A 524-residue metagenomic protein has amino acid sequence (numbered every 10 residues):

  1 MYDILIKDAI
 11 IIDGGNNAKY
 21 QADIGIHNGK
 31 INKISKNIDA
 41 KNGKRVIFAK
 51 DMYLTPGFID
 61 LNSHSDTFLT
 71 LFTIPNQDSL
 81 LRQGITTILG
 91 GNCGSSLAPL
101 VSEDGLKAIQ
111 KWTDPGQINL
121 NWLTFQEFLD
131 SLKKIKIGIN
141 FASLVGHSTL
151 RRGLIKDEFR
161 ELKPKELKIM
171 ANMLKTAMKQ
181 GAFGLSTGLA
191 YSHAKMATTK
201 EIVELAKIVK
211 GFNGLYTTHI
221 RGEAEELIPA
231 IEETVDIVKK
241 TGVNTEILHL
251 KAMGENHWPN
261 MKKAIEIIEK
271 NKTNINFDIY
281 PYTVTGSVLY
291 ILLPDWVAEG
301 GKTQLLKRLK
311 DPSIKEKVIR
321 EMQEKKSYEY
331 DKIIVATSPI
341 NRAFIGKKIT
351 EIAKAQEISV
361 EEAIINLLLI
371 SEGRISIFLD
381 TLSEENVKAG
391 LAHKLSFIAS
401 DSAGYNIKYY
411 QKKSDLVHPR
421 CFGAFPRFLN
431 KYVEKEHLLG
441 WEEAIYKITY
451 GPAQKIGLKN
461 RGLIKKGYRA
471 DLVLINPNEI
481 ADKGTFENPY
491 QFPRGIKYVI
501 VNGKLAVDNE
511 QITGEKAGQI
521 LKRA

Functional and structural regions predicted by a protein language model:
M1-L5, I10-G57, I74, D482: Histidine-rich, glycine-flanked metal-binding segment
A9, G29, D51, N62 (+12 more regions): Divalent metal-coordination and catalytic microenvironments
I11-D23, I375-L382, N386-V387, E436-I445 (+1 more regions): Acidic, glycine-enriched loop/beta-strand segments at the rims of small-molecule binding/catalytic pockets
Y53-Q77: Di-metal (Zn2+ and/or Mg2+/Mn2+) metal-binding site signature of metallo-dependent hydrolases with the MBL/beta-CASP
L71-F183, N271-T273: Divalent-metal coordination cores built from histidine and acidic residues
L132, G138-N140, L144-P164, M170-Y191 (+3 more regions): Active-site neighborhoods of metal-dependent hydrolases
T176-E233: Divalent metal-binding pocket/active-site signature
D311, A389-S396, S400-D401, L472-Q519: C-terminal cap of metal-dependent C-N hydrolases
